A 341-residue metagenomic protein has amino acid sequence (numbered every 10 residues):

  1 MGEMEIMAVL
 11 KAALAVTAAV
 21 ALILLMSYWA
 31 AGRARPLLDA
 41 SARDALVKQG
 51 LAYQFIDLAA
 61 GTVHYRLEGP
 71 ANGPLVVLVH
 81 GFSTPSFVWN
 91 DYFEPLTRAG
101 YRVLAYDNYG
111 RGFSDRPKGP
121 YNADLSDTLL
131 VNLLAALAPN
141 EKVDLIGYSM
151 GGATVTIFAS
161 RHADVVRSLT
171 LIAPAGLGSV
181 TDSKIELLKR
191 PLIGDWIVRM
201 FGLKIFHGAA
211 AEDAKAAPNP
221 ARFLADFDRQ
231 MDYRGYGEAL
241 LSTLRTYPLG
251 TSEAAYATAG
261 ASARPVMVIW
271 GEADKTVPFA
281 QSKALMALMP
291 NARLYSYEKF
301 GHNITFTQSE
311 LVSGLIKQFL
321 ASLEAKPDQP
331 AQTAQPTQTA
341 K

Functional and structural regions predicted by a protein language model:
G2-P74, R98-Y101, E253, A321-K341: Alpha/beta-hydrolase fold catalytic core
R33-R35, I185-E186, R199-A261: Conserved alpha/beta-hydrolase catalytic His-Asp/Glu region
A52-G61, R66, R98, N108-I146 (+1 more regions): Active-site loop/oxyanion-hole signature of alpha/beta-hydrolase fold enzymes
G61, E68-F113: Conserved HGGG/HGGXW glycine-rich cap/lid loop of the alpha/beta-hydrolase fold
S160, S168-R199: Flexible "cap/lid" loop of the alpha/beta hydrolase fold
P248, E272-V277, H302: Acidic catalytic loop of the alpha/beta-hydrolase fold
S262, V268-W270, D274: Short beta-strand/loop motif that positions the catalytic acidic residue of the alpha/beta-hydrolase fold
A292-K341: Catalytic active-site module of serine/aspartate enzymes centered on a nucleophile-bearing elbow/loop
